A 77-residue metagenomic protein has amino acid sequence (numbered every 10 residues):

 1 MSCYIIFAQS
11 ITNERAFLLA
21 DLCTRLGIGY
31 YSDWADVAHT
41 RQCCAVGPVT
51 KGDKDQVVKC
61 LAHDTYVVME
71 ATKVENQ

Functional and structural regions predicted by a protein language model:
M1-Q9, C43-C44: Short glycine-/aliphatic-rich beta-strand segments at the starts of folded cytosolic domains
M1-S2, K73-Q77: Short intrinsically disordered terminal tails
F7-Y31: Short amphipathic alpha-helix segments
G29-T65: Short, intrinsically disordered low-complexity segments
S32-D33, E70-K73: A structural preference for short, hydrophobic beta-strand core positions in alpha/beta folds
T65-Y66, V74: C-terminal basic regulatory modules in eukaryotic proteins
